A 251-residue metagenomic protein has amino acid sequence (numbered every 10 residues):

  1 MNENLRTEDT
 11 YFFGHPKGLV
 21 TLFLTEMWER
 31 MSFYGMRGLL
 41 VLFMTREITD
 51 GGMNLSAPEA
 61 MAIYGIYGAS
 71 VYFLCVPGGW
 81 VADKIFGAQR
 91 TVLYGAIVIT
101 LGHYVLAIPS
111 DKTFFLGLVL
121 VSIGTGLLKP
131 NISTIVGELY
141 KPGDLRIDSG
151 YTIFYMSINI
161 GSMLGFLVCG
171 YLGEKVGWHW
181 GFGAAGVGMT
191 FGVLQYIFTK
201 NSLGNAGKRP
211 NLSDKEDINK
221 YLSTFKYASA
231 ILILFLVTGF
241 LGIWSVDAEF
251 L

Functional and structural regions predicted by a protein language model:
M1-H15, P142, G170-L251: Intracellular loop-helix junctions on the cytosolic face of multi-pass helical membrane proteins
M27, G102, T113-L128: Hydrophobic core of transmembrane alpha-helices in multi-pass small-molecule transporters, especially MFS/SLC-type
R37-G38, P77, I160-V176: A gly/Pro-rich, aromatic-decorated transmembrane alpha-helix motif that marks the paired, flexible gating helices
G38-E59, S245-L251: Short amphipathic helix-loop junctions that connect adjacent transmembrane helices in Major Facilitator Superfamily/SLC
M61-A82, K129, M163: Central cavity-lining transmembrane alpha-helices of secondary-active solute carriers, predominantly the Major
K84-A96, G143-D144: Cytoplasmic membrane-interface "Motif A"-like loop-to-helix N-cap segments of 12-TM Major Facilitator Superfamily
Y94-F115: C-terminal ends and interior cores of transmembrane alpha-helices in multi-pass membrane transporters/permeases
L127-P142: Intracellular juxtamembrane helix-capping segments at the cytosolic ends of symmetry-related transmembrane helices
